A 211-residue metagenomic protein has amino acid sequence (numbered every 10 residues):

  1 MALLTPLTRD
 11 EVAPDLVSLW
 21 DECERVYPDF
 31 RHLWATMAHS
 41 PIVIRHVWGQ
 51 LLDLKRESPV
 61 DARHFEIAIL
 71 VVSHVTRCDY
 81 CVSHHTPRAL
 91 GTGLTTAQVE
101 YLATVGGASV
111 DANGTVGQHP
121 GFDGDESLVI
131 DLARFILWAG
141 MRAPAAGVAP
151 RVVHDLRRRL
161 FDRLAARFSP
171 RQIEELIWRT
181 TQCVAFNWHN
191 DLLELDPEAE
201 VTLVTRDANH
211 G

Functional and structural regions predicted by a protein language model:
M1-G211: Hydrophobic alpha-helical segments
